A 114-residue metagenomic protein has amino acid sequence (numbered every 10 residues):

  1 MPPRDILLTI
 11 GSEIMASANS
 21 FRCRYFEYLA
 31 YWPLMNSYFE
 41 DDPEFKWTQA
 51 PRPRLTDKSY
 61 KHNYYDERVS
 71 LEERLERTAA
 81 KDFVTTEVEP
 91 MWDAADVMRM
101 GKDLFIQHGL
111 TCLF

Functional and structural regions predicted by a protein language model:
M1-F114: The feature marks the mature, well-folded catalytic cores of soluble enzymes
